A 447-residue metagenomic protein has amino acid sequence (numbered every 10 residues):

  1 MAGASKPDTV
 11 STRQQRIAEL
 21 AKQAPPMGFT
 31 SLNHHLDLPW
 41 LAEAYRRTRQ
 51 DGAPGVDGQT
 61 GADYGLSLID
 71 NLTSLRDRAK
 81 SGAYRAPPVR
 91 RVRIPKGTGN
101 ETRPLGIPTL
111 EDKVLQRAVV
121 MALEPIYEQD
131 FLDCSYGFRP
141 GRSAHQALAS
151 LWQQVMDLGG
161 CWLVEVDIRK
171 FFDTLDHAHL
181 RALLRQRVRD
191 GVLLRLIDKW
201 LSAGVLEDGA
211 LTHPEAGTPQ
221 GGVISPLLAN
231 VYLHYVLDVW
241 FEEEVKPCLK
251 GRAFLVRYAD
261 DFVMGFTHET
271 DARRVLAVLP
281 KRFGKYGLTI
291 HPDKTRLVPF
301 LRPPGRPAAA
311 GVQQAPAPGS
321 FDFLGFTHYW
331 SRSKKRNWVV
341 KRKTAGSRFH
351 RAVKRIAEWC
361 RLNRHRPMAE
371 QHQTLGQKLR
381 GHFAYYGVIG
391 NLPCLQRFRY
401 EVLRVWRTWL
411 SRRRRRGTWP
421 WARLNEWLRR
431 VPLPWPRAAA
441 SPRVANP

Functional and structural regions predicted by a protein language model:
M1-P447: Non-catalytic terminal/accessory segments
